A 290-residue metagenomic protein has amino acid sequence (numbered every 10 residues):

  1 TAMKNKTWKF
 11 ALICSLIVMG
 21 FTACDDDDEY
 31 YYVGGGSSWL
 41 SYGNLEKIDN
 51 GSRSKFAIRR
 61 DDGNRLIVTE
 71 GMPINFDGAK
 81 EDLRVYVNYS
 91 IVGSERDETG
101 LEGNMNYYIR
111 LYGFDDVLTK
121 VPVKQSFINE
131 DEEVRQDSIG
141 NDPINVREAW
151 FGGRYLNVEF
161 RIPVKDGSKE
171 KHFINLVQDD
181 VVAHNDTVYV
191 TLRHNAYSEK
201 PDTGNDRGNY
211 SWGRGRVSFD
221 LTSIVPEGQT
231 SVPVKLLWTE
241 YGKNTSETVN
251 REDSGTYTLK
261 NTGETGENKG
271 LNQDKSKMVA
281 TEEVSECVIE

Functional and structural regions predicted by a protein language model:
M3-W8, C14-I48: Bacterial Sec-dependent N-terminal signal peptides
E46-I58: Short aromatic-glycine-enriched beta-strand elements
D62-G78: Beta-strand/loop nucleic-acid-binding surfaces
D77-G103: Flexible glycine-rich surface loops and low-complexity tracts that mediate binding to linear polymers
G78-K80, Y197-K243: Short, solvent-exposed, Trp/other aromatic-anchored flexible loops in extracytoplasmic proteins
E95-R161: Surface-exposed beta-loop interaction hotspot
I139, P143-G208: Short helix-loop boundary/capping segments
K243-E290: Short beta-strand elements
